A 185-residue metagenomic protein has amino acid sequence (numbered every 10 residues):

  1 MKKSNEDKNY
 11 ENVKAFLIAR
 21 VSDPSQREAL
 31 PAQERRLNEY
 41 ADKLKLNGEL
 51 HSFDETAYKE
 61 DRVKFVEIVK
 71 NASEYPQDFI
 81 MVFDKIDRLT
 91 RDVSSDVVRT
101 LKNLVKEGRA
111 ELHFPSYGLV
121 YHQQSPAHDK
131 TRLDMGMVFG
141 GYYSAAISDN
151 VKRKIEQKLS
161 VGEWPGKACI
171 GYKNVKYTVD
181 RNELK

Functional and structural regions predicted by a protein language model:
M1-Q157: Short, structured surface patches at the beginning of a domain
K3-E6, A145-L184: Coupling/hinge elements of helicase-like and P-loop NTPase modules
Y121-H128, Y177-K185: Charged, glycine/proline-rich intrinsically disordered loops and linkers
